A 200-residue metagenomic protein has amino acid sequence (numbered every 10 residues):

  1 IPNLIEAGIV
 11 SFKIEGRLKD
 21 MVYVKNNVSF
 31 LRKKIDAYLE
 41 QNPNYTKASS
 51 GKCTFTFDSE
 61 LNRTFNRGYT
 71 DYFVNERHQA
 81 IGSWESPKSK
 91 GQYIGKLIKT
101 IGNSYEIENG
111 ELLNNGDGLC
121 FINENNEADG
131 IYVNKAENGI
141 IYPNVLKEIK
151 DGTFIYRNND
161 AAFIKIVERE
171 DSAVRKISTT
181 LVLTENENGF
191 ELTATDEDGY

Functional and structural regions predicted by a protein language model:
I1-Y200: Surface-exposed amphipathic alpha-helical tracts and adjacent flexible/coil segments at the periphery of soluble enzymes
